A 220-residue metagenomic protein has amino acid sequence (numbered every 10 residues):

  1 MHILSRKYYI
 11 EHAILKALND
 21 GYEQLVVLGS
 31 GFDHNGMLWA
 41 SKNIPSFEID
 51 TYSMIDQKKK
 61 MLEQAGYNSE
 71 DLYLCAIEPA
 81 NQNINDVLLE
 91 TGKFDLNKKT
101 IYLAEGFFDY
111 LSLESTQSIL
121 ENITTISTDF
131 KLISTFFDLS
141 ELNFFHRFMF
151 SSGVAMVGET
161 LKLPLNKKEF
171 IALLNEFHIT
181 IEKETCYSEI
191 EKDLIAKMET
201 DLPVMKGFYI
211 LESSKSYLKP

Functional and structural regions predicted by a protein language model:
M1-V26, S30, H34-P220: Alpha-helical subdomain
